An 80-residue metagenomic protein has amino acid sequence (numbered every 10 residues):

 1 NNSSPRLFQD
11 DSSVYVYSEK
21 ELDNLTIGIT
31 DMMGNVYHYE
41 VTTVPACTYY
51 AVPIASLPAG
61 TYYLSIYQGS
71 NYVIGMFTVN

Functional and structural regions predicted by a protein language model:
N1, Y63-N80: C-terminal tail/sorting-segment detector
N1-T26: Glycine-centered coil/turn sites that cap beta-strands in beta-rich domains
Y17-K20, D31, I54-S56, Q68: Non-cytosolic beta-sheet module surface loops
D23, N35, N71-V73: Short acidic/polar mixed-charge low-complexity motifs
T30-Y37, Y62: Short, glycine-anchored, charge-dense loop/turn motifs used at functional sites
H38-E40, Y50, V73-G75: Short beta-strand segments
T42-T43, T78: Residue-level structural signal for beta-strand termini and adjacent loop
T43-Q68: Short, surface-exposed loop/turn motifs with a glycine/proline- and acidic-biased composition
